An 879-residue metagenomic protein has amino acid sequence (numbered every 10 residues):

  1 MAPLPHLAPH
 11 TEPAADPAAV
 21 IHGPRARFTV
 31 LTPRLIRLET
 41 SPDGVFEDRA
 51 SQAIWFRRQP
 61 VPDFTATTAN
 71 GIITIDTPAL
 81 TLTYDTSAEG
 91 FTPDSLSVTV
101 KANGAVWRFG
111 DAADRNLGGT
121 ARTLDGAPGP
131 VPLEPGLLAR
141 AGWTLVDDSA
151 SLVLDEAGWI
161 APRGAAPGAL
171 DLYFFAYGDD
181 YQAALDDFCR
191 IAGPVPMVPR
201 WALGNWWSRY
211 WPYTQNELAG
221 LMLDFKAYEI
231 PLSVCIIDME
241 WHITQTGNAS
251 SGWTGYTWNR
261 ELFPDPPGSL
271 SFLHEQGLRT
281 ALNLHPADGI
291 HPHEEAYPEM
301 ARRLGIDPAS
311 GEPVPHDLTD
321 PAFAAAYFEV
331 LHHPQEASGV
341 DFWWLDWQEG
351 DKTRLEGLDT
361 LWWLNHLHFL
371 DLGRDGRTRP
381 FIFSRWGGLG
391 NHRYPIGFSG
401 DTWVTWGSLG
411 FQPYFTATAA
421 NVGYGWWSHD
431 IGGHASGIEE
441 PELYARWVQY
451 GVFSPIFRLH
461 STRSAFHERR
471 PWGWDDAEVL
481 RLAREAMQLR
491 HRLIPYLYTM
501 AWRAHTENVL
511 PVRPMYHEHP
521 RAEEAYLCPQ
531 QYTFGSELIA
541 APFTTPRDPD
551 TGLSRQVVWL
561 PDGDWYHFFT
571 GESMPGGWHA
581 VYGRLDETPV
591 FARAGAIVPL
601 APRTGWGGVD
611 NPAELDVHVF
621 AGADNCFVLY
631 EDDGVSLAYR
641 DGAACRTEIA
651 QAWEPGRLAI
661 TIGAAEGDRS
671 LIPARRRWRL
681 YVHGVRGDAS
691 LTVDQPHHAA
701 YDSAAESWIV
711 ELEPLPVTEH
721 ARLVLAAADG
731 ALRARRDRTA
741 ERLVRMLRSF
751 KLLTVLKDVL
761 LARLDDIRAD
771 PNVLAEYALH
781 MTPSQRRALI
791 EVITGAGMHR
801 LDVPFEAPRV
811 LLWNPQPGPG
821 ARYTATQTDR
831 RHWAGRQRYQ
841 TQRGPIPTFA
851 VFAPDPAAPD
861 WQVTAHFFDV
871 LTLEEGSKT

Functional and structural regions predicted by a protein language model:
M1-A192, R200-W201, S208, E217 (+9 more regions): N-terminal accessory segment at the very beginning of proteins
A2-L7, E12, L82, S95-E587 (+3 more regions): Catalytic-domain carbohydrate-binding cleft regions of carbohydrate-active enzymes
W578-H618, A704-E741: C-terminal beta-strand-rich structural cap/linker in extracellular carbohydrate-active enzymes
P696-S703, G820-R830: Short, surface-exposed loop motifs enriched in S/T, G, D/E and P with embedded aromatic residues
E706-W708, T828-R836: Aromatic sugar-binding surface patches on proteins that engage polysaccharides or sugar-phosphate polymers
L715-V717, R838-P845: Surface-exposed, short loops/turns at beta-strand junctions within beta-sandwich domains
A721-L725, V810-L812, P845-D855: Short, aromatic- and glycine-rich surface loops/edge beta-strands on solvent-exposed regions
A857-T879: Short beta-strand elements
